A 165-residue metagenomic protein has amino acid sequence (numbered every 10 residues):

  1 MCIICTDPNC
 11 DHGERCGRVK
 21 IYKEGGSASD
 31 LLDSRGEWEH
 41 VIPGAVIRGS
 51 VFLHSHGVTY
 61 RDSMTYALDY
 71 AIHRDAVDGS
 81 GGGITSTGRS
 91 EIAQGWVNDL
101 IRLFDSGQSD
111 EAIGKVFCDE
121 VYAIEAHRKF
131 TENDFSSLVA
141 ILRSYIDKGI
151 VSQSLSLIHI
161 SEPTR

Functional and structural regions predicted by a protein language model:
M1-T87: Betabetaalpha-Me/HNH-type nuclease active-site subdomain
S34-R35, A71, L103-S106, Y145 (+1 more regions): Low-complexity, intrinsically disordered/propeptide-like segments
E37-E39, E120, E162: Acidic-residue sensor for enzyme active/binding pockets
G57-V58, W96, S152, S161: Residues embedded in well-ordered secondary-structure elements
D78-I150: N-terminal accessory alpha/beta regions
S156-R165: Residue-level detector of conserved catalytic or cofactor/ligand-binding positions in enzyme active sites
